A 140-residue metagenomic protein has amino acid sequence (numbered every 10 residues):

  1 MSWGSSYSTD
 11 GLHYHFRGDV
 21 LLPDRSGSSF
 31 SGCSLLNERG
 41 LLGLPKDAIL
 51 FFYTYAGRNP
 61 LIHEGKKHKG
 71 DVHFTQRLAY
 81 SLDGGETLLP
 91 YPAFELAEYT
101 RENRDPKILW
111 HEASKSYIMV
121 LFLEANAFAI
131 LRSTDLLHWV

Functional and structural regions predicted by a protein language model:
M1-P106, W110-V140: Beta-rich carbohydrate-recognition and catalytic domains
